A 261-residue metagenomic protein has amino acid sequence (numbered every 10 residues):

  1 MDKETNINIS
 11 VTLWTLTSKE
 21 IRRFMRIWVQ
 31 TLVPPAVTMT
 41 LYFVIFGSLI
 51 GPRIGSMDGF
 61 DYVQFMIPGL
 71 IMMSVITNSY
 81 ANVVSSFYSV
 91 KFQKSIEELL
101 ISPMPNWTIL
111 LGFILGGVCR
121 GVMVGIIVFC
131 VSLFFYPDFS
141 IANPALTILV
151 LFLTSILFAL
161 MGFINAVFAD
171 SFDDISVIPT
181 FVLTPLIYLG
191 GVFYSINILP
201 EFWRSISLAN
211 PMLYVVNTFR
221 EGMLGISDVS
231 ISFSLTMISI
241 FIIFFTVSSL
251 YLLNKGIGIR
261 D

Functional and structural regions predicted by a protein language model:
M1-A145, L149-D261: Hydrophobic transmembrane alpha-helices and immediately adjacent juxtamembrane helices of multi-pass inner-membrane
